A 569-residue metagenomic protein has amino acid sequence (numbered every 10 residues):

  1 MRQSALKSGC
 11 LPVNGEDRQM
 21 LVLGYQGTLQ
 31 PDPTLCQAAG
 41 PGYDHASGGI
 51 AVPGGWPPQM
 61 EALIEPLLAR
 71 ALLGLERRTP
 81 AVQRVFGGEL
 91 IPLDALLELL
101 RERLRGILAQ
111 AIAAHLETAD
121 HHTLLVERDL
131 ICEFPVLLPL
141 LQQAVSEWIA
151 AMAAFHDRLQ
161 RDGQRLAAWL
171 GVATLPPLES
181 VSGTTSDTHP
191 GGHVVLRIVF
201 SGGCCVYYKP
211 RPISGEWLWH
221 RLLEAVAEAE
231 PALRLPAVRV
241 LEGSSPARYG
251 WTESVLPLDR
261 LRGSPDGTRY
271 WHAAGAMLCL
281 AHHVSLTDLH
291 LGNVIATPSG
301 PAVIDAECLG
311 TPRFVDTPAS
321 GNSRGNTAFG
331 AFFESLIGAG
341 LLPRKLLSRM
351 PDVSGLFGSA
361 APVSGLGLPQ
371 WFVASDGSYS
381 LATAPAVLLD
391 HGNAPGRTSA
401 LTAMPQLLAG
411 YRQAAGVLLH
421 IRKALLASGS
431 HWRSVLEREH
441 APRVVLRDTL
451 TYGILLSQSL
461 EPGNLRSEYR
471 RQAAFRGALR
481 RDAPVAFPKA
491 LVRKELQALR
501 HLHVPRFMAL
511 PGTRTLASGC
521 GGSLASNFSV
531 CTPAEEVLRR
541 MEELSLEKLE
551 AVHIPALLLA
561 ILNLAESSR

Functional and structural regions predicted by a protein language model:
G9, N14-H115, L124-D157, G300-S568: C-terminal catalytic region of ATP-dependent kinase domains
L93-L137, E147-L286, G300: Conserved ATP-binding subdomain of kinase catalytic cores across diverse folds
L291: Catalytic-loop Lys-Pro-X-Asn motif of eukaryotic-like protein kinases
